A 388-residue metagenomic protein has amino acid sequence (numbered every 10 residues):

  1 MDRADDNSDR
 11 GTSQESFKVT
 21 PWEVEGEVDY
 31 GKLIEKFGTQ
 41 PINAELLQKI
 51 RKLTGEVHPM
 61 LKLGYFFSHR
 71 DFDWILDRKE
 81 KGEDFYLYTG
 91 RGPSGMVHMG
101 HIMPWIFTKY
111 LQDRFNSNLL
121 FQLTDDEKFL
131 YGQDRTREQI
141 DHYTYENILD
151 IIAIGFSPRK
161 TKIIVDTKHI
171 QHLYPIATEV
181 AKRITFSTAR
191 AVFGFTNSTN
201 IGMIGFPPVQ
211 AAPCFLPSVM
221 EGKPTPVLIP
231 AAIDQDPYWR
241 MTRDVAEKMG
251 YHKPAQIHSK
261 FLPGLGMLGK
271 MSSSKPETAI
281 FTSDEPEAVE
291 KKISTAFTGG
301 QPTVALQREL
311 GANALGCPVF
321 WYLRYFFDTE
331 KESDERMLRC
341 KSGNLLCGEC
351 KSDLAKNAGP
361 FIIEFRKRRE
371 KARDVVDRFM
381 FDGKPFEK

Functional and structural regions predicted by a protein language model:
M1-G92, R243-S294, T298-L306, A314 (+1 more regions): Non-catalytic terminal extensions that flank enzyme cores
Y86, L120-Q122, K162: A structural signal for isolated positions on well-ordered beta-strands in alpha/beta enzyme cores
G92-I102: Short, glycine-rich nucleotide/cofactor-binding loops
H98, I151, D234, L268 (+1 more regions): Divalent metal-coordination and catalytic microenvironments
G100-F121: Histidine-anchored nucleotide/phosphate-binding helix
N116, L216-V227, F327-R336: Short helix-capping/linker segments at secondary-structure and domain boundaries
F121-L130: Short, conserved phosphate-binding/catalytic loop or strand-edge motifs used in phosphoryl-/nucleotidyl-transfer
Y131, T136-A255: Divalent-metal (Mg2+/Mn2+/Ca2+)-assisted nucleotide/phosphate chemistry catalytic cores
